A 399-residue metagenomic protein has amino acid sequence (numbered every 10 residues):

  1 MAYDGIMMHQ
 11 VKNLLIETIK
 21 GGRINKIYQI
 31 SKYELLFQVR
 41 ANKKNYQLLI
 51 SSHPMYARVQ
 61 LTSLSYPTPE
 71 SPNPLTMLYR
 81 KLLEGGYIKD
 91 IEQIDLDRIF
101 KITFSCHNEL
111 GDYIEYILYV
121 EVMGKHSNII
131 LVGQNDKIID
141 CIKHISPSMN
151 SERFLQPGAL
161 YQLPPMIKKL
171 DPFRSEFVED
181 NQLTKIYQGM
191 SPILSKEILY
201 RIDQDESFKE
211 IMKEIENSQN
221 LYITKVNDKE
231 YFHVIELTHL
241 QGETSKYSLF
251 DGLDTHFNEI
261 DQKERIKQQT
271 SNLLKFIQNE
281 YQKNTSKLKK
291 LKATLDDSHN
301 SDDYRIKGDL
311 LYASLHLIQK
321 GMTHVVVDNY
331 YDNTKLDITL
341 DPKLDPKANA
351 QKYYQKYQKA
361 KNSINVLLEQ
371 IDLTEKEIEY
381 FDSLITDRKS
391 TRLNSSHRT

Functional and structural regions predicted by a protein language model:
M1-R392: Extended, highly charged segments
L393-T399: Positively charged, low-complexity/disordered segments
